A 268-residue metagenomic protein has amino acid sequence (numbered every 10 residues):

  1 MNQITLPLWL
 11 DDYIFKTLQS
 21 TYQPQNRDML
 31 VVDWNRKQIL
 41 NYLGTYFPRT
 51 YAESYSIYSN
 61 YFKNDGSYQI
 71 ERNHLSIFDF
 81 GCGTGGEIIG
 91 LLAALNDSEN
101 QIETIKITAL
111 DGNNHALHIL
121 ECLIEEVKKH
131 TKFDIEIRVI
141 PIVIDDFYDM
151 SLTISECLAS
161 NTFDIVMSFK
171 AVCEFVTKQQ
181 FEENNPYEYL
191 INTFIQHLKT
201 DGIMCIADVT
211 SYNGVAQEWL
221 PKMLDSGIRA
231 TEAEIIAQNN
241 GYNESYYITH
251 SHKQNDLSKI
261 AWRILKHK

Functional and structural regions predicted by a protein language model:
M1-N26: N-terminal auxiliary segments of SAM/dcSAM-dependent transferases
L30-Y68: Class I SAM-dependent methyltransferase Rossmann-like catalytic core, especially the SAM/SAH-binding loop
T84-Q101: Conserved SAM-binding loop of SAM-dependent methyltransferases across substrates and taxa, primarily the Class I
I119-C157: S-adenosyl-L-methionine
F163-E183: A short SAM/SAH-binding and catalytic strip from SAM-dependent methyltransferases
N184-T200: A short glycine-rich, Lys/Arg-flanked "PGG" loop and its adjoining helix->strand segment in the class I
D201-D208: Conserved beta-strand signature within the Rossmann-like core of class I S-adenosyl-L-methionine
N213-K268: Class I S-adenosyl-L-methionine
